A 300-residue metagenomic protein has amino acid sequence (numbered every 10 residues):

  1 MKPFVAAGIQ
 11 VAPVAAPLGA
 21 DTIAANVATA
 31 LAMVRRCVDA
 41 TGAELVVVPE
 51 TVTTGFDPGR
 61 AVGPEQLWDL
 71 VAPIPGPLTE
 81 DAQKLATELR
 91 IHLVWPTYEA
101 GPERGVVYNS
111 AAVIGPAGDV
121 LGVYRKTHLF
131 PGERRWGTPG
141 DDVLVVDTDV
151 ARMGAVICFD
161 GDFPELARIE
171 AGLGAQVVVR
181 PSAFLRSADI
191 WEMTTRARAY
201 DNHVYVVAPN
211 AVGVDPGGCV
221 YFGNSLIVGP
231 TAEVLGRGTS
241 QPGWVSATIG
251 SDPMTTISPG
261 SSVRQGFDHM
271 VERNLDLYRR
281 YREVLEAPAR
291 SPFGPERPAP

Functional and structural regions predicted by a protein language model:
M1-G8, V145-G154, V177: Beta-strand-turn-beta hairpins that frame and shape the catalytic cleft of phosphate-ester-processing enzymes
V5, V94, S110, D142 (+1 more regions): Conserved beta-strand and immediately adjacent loop positions that scaffold enzyme active sites
A12-A25: Acidic/histidine-rich helix-loop elements that form or flank divalent-metal/phosphate-binding sites at the catalytic
I23-P116, F184-N202: Cys-nucleophile CN-hydrolase/nitrilase-fold catalytic domain and related Cys-dependent amidase chemistry that acts on
T54, A112, V123-F130, L226 (+1 more regions): Short beta->alpha transition motifs characteristic of CBS
I74-V94, R152, G161-V245: CN hydrolase (nitrilase-like) catalytic-core segments centered on the catalytic cysteine and neighboring Lys/Glu
K84, A100-L173, S182, R186-M193 (+2 more regions): Active-site catalytic loop in hydrolytic enzyme cores
V145, A211-P300: C-terminal beta-strand edge segments of enzyme domains
